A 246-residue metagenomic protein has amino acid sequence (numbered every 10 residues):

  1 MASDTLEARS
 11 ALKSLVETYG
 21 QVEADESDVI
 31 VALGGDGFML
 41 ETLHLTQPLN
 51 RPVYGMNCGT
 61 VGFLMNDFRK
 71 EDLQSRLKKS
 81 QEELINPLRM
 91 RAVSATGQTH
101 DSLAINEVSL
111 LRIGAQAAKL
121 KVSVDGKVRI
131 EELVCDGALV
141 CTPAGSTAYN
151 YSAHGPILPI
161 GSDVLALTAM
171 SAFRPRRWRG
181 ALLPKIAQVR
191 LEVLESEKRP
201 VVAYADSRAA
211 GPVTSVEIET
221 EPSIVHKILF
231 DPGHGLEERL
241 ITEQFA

Functional and structural regions predicted by a protein language model:
M1-L33, M39-P48, F68-L84, A92-S102: ATP/NTP phosphate-donor binding region
V31, N57, V108, S207: A residue-level signal for conserved active-site and pocket-lining positions in enzyme catalytic cores
G35-F38, G59-V61, A144-T147: Short glycine-rich anion-binding loops that position phosphate/pyrophosphate groups of nucleotides and phosphorylated
N50-Y54: Proline-centered loop/turn at the N-terminus of a beta-strand
V61-G137: Catalytic core of DAGKc-family lipid kinases
S102, L110, A115, D125-I130 (+1 more regions): ATP/nucleoside-binding phosphotransfer catalytic cores, i.e., glycine-rich phosphate-binding loops
V122, G145, A203: Short aromatic-centered micro-motifs
E132-R176: Gly/Ser/Thr-rich active-site loops/lids in small-molecule metabolic enzymes that frequently grip phosphoryl groups
